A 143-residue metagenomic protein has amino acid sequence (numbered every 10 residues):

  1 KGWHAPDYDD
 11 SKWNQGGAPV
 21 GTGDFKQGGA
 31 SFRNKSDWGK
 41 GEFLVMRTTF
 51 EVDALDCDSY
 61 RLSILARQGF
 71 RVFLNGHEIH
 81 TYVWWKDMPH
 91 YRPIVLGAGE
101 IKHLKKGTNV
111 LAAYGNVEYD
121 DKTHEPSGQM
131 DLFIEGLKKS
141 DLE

Functional and structural regions predicted by a protein language model:
K1, W85, L96-E143: An acidic-aromatic loop/edge-strand motif
K1-F25: Predominantly extracellular/luminal regions of secreted and cell-surface proteins, especially disulfide-bonded
W13, E42, F50-G76, L111: Aromatic-lined ligand-binding clefts that engage carbohydrates, nucleic acids, or primary amines
R33-W38, R47-E51, T81, A98-H103: Beta-strand-rich interaction surfaces with strong enrichment in secreted/lumenal proteins
A66-R67, P89-Y91, K106, S127: Short, solvent-exposed loop/turn segments at the edges of secondary structure
G69-R71, H80, E118-K122: Flexible loop/turn segments at secondary-structure boundaries
L74-G97: Solvent-exposed beta-strand/loop surfaces of large extracellular or lumenal domains
